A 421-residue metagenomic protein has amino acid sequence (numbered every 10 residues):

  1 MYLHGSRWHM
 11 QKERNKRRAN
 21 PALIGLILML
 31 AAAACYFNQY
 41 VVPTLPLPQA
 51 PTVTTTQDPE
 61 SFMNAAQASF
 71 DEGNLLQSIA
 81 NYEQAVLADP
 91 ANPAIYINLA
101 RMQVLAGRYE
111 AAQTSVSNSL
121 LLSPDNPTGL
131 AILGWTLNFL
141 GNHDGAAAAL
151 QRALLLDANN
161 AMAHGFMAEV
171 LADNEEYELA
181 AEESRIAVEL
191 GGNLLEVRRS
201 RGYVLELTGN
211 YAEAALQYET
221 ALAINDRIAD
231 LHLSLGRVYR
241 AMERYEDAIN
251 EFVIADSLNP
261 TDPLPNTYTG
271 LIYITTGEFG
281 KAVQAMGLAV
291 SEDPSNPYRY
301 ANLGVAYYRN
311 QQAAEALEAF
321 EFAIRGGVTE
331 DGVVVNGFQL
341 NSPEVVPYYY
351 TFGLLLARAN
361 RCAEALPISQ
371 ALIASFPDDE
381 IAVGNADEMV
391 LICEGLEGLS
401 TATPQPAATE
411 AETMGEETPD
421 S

Functional and structural regions predicted by a protein language model:
T55-A94, N98-R108, F139, E169 (+3 more regions): Alpha-helical segment of the N-proximal tetratricopeptide repeat
P59, P93-A94, P127-A131, A161-M162 (+7 more regions): Helix-start (N-cap) detector for alpha-helical repeat units in TPR-like alpha-solenoids, especially tetratricopeptide
D71, L105-A106, F139-L140, D173-N174 (+7 more regions): Register position in tetratricopeptide repeats
A88, L122, L156, L190-G191 (+6 more regions): Structural marker of alpha-solenoid helical repeat scaffolds
